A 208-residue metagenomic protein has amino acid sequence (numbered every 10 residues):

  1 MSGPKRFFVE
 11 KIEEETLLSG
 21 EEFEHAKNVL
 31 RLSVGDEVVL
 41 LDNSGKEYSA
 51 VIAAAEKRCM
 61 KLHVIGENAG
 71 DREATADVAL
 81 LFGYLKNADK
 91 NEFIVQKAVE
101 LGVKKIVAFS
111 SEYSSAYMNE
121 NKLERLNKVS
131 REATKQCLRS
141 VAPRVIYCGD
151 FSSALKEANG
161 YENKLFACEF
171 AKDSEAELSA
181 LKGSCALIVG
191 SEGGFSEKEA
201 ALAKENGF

Functional and structural regions predicted by a protein language model:
M1-G70: N-terminal positively charged helical leader segments and presequences
F8, L81, F166-C168, A186-V189: Structural motif
A26, K90-I94, E199: Hydrophobic side chains in well-ordered alpha-helices
V38, H63, D71-G83, A180-G183: Mobile, glycine- and charge-enriched loop segments and immediately flanking short secondary-structure elements within
D71-F166: RNA substrate-binding interface of SAM-dependent RNA methyltransferases
A167-L181, E192: Strongly charged, low-complexity linkers/loops
A180-F208: A glycine-rich beta-strand to alpha-helix segment that forms a phosphate/ribose-binding loop at ligand/cofactor sites
